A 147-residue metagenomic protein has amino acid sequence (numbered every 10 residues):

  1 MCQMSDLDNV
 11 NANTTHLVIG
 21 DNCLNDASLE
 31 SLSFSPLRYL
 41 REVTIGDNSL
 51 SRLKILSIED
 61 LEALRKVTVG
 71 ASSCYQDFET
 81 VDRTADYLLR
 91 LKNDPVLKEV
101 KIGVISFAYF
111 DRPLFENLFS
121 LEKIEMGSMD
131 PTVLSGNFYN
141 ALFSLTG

Functional and structural regions predicted by a protein language model:
M1-D8, C23, S73, D82-R83 (+2 more regions): Low-complexity, repetitive regions of proteins mediating host interaction that are extracellular, surface-exposed
C2-L53, L61: LRR N-terminal entry segment and analogous cap-like coil->beta motifs
Q3-V10, E30-P36, L56-I58, Y87-K92 (+2 more regions): Leucine-rich repeat
L7, H16, N93, L97-I102 (+1 more regions): Low-complexity, intrinsically disordered short peptide segments enriched in small/polar/basic residues
T14, L29, L40, L50-L53 (+8 more regions): Conserved hydrophobic position(s) of the canonical leucine-rich repeat
L17-I19, L32, V43, L56 (+5 more regions): Conserved hydrophobic beta-strand positions in leucine-rich repeat
